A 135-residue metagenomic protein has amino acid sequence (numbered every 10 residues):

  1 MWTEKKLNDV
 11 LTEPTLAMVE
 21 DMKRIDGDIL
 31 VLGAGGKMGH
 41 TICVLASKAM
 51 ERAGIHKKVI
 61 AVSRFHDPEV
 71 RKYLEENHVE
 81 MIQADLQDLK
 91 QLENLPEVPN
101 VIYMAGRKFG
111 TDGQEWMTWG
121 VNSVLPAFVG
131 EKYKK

Functional and structural regions predicted by a protein language model:
M1-L30, R52: Non-catalytic terminal and boundary segments that flank Rossmann-like NAD(P)-dependent oxidoreductase
D26-D28, H56, V98: Phosphate-coordination loops involved in phosphoryl transfer and adenosine-cofactor binding
D28-K48: N-terminal Rossmann NAD(P)H-binding glycine-rich loop of SDR-like oxidoreductase domains
L30, I60, I82: Conserved Rossmann-like nucleotide-binding pocket used by diverse enzymes that bind dinucleotide cofactors
H40, P68, Y73-V121: NAD(P)H-binding glycine-rich loop region in Rossmannoid oxidoreductase-like domains and their noncatalytic homologs
V44-R52, E131-K134: Short, well-ordered alpha-helices that flank and scaffold nucleotide-derived cofactor binding pockets
E51-E69: Conserved glycine-rich Rossmann-like NAD(P)H-binding loop of the short-chain dehydrogenase/reductase
V124-L125: Conserved cofactor-binding/catalytic machinery of classical short-chain dehydrogenase/reductase
